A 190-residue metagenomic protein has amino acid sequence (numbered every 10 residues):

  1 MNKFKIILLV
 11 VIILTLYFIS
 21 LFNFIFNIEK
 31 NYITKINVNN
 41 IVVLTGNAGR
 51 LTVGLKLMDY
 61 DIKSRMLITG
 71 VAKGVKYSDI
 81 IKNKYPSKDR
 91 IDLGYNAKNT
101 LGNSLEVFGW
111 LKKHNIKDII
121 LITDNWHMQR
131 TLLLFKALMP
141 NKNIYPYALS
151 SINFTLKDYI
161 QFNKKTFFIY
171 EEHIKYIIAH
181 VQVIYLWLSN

Functional and structural regions predicted by a protein language model:
M1-V10, N115, Y185-N190: Short, Lys/Arg-enriched, disordered terminal segments
K5-N23: Hydrophobic membrane-insertion alpha-helices, especially the h-region of bacterial N-terminal signal peptides
F18-N27, K164-E172: Charged, low-complexity, helix-prone segments enriched in Lys/Glu/Asp/Gln
F26-N163: A structural signal for short, hydrophobic/glycine-enriched beta-strand patches
Q161-S189: A transmembrane-helix-recognition feature enriched in membrane-embedded lipid enzymes and envelope glyco-/phospholipid
